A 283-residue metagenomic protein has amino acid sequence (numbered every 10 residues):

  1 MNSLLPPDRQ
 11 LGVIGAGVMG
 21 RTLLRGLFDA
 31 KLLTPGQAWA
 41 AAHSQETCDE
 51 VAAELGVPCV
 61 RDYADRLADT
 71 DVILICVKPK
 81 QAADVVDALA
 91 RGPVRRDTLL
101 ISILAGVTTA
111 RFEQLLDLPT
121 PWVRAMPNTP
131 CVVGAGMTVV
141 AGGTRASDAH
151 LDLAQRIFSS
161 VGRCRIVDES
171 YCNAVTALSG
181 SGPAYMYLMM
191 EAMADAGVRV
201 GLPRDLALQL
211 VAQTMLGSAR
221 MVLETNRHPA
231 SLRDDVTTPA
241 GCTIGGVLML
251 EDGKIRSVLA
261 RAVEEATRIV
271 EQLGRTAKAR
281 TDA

Functional and structural regions predicted by a protein language model:
M1-R61, A68, A135-G136, V198-V200: NAD(P)+-binding Rossmann beta1-loop-alpha1 motif at the extreme N-terminus of oxidoreductases
N2-P7, A212-A283: NAD(P)-dependent Rossmann-like dehydrogenase/reductase catalytic/cofactor-binding core
A38, C48, R66, A82 (+3 more regions): Small-residue helix-packing motif on alpha-helices
W39, Q45, L55, Y63-V140: Rossmann-like NAD(P)(H) cofactor-binding subdomain of soluble oxidoreductases
W39, R111-P121, M137-A174, Y187-E224 (+1 more regions): Internal alpha-helical scaffold of NAD(P)-dependent oxidoreductase catalytic cores
V123, Y171-A177, P229-D234: Short pre-catalytic strand/loop immediately N-terminal to key active-site residues, enriched for Gly-Thr
L178, M190, A279: Catalytic, metal-anchored helix/loop core of enzyme active sites in primary metabolism
